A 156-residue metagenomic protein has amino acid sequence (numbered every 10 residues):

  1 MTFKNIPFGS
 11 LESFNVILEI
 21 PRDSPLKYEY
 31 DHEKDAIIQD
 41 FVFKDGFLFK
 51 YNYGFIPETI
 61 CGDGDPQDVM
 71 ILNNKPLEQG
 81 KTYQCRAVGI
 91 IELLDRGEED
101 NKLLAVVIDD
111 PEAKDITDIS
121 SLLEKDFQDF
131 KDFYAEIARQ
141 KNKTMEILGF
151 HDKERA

Functional and structural regions predicted by a protein language model:
M1-A156: Hydrophobic N-terminal alpha-helices or hydrophobic patches in metabolic proteins across all domains of life
